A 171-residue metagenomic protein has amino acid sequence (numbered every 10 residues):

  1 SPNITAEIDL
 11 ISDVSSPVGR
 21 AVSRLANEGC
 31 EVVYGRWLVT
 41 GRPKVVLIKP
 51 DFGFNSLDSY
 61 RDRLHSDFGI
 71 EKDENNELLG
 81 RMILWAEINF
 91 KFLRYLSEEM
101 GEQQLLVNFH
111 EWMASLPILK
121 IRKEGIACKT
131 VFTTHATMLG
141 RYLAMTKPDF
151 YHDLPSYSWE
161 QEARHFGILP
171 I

Functional and structural regions predicted by a protein language model:
S1-I171: Catalytic cores of nucleotide-sugar-dependent glycosyltransferases that transfer UDP/GDP/TDP-activated
